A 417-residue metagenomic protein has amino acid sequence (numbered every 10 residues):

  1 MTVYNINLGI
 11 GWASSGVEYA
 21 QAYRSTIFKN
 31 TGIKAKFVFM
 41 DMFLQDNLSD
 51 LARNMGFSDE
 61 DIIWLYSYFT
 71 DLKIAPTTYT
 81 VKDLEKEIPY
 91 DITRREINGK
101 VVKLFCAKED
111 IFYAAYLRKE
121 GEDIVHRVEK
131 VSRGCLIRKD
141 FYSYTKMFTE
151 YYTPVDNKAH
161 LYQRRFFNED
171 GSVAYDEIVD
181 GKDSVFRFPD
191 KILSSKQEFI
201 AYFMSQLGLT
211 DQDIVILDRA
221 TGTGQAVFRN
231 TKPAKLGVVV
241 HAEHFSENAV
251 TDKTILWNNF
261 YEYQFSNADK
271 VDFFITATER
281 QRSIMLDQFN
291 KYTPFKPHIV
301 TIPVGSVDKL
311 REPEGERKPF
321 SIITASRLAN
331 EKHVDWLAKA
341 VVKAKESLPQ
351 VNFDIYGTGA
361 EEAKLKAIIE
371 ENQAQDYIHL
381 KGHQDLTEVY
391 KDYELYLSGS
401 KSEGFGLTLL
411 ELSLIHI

Functional and structural regions predicted by a protein language model:
F203-L209, E243, D252-F274: Membrane-proximal helix-turn-helix segments that form the acceptor-binding/catalytic region of lipid-linked
Y261, A268-P297: A short, active-site helix/loop in glycosyltransferases that binds the activated sugar's phosphate group
F320, T324-K343, A360-K366: A conserved mid-protein helix/loop that constitutes part of the nucleotide-sugar donor-binding site
K364-H383: Nucleotide-activated donor-binding/catalytic signature segment of Leloir-type glycosyltransferases, i.e., the conserved
H383-Q384, E388-Y393, S398: Short alpha-helical donor nucleotide-sugar binding micro-motif in glycosyltransferases
K401: Aromatic "clamp/platform" in nucleotide-sugar-dependent glycosyltransferases that forms part of the donor/acceptor
G406-L409: Short glycine/serine-rich donor-binding loops of glycosyltransferases
I415-I417: Conserved small/polar residues in nucleotide/adenosyl-binding loops
